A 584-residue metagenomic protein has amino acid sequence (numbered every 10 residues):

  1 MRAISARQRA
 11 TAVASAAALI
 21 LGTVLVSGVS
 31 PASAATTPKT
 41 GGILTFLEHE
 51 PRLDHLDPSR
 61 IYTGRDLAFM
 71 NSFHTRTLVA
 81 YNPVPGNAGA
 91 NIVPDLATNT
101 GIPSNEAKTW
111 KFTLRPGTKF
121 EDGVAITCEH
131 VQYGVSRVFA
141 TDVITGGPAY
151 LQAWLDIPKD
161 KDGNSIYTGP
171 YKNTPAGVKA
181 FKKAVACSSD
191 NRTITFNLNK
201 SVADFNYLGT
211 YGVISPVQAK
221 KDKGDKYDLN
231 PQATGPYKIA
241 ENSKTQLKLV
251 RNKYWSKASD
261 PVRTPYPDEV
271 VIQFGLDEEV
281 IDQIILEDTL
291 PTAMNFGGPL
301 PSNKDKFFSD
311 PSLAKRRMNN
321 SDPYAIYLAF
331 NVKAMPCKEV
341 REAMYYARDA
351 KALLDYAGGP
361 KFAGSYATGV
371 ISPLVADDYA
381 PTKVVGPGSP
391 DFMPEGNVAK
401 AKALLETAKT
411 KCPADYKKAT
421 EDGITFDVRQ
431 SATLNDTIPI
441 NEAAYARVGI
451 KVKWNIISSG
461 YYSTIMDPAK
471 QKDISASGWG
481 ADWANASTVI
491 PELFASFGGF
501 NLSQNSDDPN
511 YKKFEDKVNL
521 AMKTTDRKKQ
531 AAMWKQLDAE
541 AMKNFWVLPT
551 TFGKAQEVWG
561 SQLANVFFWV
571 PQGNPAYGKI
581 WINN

Functional and structural regions predicted by a protein language model:
A35-T37, A186-C187, E342, L354-A357 (+5 more regions): Extracytoplasmic/peripheral linker and loop segments enriched in polar/acidic and small residues with frequent Thr/Pro
T45-N105, Q232: N-terminal lobe/hinge region of extracytoplasmic solute-binding protein
P83-N87, K179-A180, N197-E269: Gly/Pro-rich hinge or "lid" segments in bacterial periplasmic/extracellular proteins
T113, Q132, R137-Q218: Surface-exposed binding/hinge segments that line and control ligand-binding clefts or catalytic entry sites
G147, A153-D156, G163, G369 (+3 more regions): Acidic-aromatic pocket-rim loops
P148-A153, A240-V250, S259, V271-K333 (+2 more regions): Extracellular/periplasmic solute-recognition and catalytic clefts
K361-A408, Q430-D436: Structural transition elements
E557-N584: Long beta-strand-rich cores associated with HINT superfamily self-processing modules
